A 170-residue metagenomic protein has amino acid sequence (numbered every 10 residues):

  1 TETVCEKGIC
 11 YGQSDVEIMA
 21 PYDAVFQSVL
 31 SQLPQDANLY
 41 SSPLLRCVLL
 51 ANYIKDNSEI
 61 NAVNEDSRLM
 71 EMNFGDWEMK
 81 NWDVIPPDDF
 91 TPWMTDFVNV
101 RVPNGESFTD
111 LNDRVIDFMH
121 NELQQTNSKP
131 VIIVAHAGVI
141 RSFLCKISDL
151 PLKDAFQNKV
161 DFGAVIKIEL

Functional and structural regions predicted by a protein language model:
T1-S58: Active-site-proximal alpha-helix that buttresses catalytic centers in soluble enzyme cores
Q27, I116-D117: Solvent-exposed alpha-helix faces
L33-Q35, E122-P130: Glycine-rich phosphate-binding loop signature in dinucleotide/nucleotide-binding domains
D36-P43, N64, P130-V134: Short glycine-rich phosphate-binding loop at a beta-alpha junction
Y53-N57, N121, K146-L150: Active-site catalytic microenvironments for nucleophilic, acid-base chemistry
D56-R114: Phosphate-handling substructures
A137-R141, A164: GST superfamily/GST-like fold recognition
L150-L170: Domain-level recognition of soluble alpha/beta enzyme cores, biased toward histidine phosphatases/phosphomutases
